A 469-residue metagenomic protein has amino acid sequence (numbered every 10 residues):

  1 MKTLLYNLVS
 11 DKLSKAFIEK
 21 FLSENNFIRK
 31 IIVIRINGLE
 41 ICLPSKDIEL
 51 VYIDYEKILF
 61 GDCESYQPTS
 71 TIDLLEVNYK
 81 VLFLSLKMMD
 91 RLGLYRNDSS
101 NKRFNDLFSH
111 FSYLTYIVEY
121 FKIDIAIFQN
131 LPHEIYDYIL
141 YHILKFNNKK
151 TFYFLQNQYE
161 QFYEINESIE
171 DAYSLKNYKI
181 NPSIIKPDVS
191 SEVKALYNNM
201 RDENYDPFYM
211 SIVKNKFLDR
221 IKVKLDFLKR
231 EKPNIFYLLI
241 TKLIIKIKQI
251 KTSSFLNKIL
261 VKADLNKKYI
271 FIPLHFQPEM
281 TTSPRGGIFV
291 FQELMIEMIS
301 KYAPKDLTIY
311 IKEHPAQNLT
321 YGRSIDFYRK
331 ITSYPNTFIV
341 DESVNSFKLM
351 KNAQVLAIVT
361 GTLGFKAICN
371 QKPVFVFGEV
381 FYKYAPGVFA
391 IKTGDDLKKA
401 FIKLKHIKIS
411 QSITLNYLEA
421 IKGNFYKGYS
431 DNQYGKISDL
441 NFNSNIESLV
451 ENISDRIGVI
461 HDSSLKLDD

Functional and structural regions predicted by a protein language model:
K2-T3, N266-F271, T308: Charged active-site motifs of nucleotide-sugar-dependent glycosyltransferases
N7-A16, L131, M280-P284: A short, glycine/small-residue-rich beta-strand->loop->alpha-helix junction that serves as a flexible
K20-L114, Y120, Q158-I250: Conserved N-terminal ligand/cofactor-binding loop architecture of enzyme catalytic domains
K122-I127: Proline-aspartate-enriched helix->loop->beta-strand connector
F128-P132, Y136, D341-F389: A donor-sugar binding/catalytic signature common to diverse glycosyltransferases and related nucleotide-sugar
N177-R220, F389-D469: Leloir-type glycosyltransferase catalytic cores
D264-E293, S300, E313-Q317, K422 (+1 more regions): Active-site donor-nucleotide binding/catalytic segment of nucleotide-sugar enzymes
M298-V340: Catalytic donor nucleotide-activated moiety binding site of glycosyltransferases and closely related
